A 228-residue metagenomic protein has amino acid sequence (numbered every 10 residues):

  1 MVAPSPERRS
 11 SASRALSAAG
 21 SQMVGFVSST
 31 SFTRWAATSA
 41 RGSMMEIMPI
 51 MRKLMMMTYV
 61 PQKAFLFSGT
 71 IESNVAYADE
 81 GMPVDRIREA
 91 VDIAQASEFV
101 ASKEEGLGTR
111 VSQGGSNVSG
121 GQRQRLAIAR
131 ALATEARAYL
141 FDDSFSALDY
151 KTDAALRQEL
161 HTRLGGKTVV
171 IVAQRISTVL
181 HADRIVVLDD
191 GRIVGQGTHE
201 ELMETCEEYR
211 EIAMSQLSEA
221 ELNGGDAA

Functional and structural regions predicted by a protein language model:
S5-S21, F26-M44, R52: Low-acidity, Ser/Thr- and Arg-rich intrinsically disordered low-complexity segments
L54, E72-Q113, R157-Q158, G166: ABC ATPase nucleotide-binding domain helical subdomain, centered on the C-loop/LSGGQ "ABC signature"
A64-M82, V118, S146, V179: Conserved catalytic motifs of ABC-family nucleotide-binding domains
S97-L126, E135, S144, L148-K151 (+1 more regions): ABC-fold ATPase nucleotide-binding domain signature/coupling loops
S102, Q158, L180-A228: C-terminal portion of ABC ATPase nucleotide-binding domains
I128, V172: Hydrophobic anchor residue at the start of the ABC signature
A133-R137, G166: A short, proline-enriched helix->beta-strand linker immediately N-terminal to the Walker B motif in ABC-type P-loop
D153-G165, S177: Helical segment within the ABC ATPase nucleotide-binding domain
